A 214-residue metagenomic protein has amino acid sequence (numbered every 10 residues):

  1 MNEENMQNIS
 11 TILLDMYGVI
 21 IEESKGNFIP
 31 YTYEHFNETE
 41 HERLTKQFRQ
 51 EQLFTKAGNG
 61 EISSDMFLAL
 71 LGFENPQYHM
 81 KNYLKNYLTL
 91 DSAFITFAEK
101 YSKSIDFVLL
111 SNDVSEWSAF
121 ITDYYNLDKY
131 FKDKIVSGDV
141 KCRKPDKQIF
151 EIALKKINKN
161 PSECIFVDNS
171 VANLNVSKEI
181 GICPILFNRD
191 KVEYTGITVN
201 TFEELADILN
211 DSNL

Functional and structural regions predicted by a protein language model:
N2-L14, V114, T122-L214: Asp-based, Mg2+/Mn2+-dependent phosphohydrolase catalytic module
N2-R49, E74: Active-site neighborhood of HAD-like aspartate-dependent phosphohydrolases
E22, L109-S111, L186: Hydrophobic residues in well-ordered beta-strands that form the structural core
N27, T89, E116, V171-A172: Short alpha-helical
N27-Y31, Q52, M66, L70 (+8 more regions): Alpha-helical elements of Rossmann-like donor-binding domains used by nucleotide-donor carbohydrate transfer enzymes
L53-K81: A metal-dependent, Asp-based hydrolase signature
D65, K81-V108, A119, K147: Short, acidic loop-to-helix structural element flanking the phosphoryl-transfer center in phosphate-processing enzymes
